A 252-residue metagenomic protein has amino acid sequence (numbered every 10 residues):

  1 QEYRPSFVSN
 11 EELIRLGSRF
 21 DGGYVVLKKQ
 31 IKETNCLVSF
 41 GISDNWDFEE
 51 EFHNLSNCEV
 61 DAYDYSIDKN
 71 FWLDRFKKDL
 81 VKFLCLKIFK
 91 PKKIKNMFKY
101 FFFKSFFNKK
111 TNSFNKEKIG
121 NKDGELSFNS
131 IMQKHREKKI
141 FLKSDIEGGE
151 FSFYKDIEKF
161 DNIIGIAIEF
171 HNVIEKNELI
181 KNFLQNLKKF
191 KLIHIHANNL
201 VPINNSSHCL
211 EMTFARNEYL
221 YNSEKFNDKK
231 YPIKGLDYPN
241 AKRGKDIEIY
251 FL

Functional and structural regions predicted by a protein language model:
Q1-P5, V25: Preference for solvent-exposed, low-hydrophobicity sequence contexts
E12-D123, E137, F170-N172: SAM cofactor-binding core of SAM-dependent methyltransferases, primarily the Rossmann-like beta-alpha-beta module
C36, F48-E50, N54-D61, D74 (+1 more regions): Conserved acidic-Pro-Pro-aromatic motif
I119-E125, N199-I203: A short acidic, often aromatic-flanked loop/helix-cap motif at beta-alpha or helix-coil junctions that lines enzyme
K122-K134: Core dinuclear metal-dependent hydrolase active-site scaffold
